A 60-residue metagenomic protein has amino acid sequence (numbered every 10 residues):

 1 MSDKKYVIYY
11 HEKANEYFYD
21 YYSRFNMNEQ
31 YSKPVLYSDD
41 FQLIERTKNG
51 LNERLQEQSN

Functional and structural regions predicted by a protein language model:
S2-S32: Short aromatic-glycine-(Arg/Gly/Cys) micro-motifs in beta-strand/loop hairpins
R24-N60: A short, charged, amphipathic alpha-helix used as a generic interaction element across diverse proteins
